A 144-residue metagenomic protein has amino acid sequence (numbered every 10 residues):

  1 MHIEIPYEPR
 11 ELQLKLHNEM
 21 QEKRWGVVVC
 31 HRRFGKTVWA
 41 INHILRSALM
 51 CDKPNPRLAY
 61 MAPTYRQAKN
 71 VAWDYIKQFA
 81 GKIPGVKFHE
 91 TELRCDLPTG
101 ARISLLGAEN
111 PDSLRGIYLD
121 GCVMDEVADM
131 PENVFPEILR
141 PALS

Functional and structural regions predicted by a protein language model:
M1-S144: Phosphate/NTP-binding elements of NTP-utilizing enzymes
